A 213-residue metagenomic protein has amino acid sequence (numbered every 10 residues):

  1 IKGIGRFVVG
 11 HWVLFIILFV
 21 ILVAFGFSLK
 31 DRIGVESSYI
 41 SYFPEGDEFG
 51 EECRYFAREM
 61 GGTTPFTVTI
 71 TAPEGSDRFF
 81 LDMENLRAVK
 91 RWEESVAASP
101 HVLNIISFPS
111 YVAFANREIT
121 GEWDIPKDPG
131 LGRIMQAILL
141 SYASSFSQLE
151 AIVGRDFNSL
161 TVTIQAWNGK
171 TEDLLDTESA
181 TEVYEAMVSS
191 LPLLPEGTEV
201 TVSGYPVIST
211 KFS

Functional and structural regions predicted by a protein language model:
I1, F49-C53, Y205, S209 (+1 more regions): Alpha-helical membrane-protein architecture signal
I1-S38, E51: Signature of alpha-helical transmembrane segments and their immediate interfacial
G5-R6, D31-F80, L86, L131-V153 (+1 more regions): Solvent-exposed, non-transmembrane loop/terminal regulatory segments of multi-pass membrane proteins
F7-F15, E59-M60, D173-L174, S209: Loop-to-transmembrane-helix entry motif
F15-I16, P65, S99-S110, E196-G204: Short beta-strand elements
E74-I119: Soluble catalytic regions of membrane-associated enzymes that act on cell-envelope and secretory-pathway components
R87, L139-S213: Extracytoplasmic
H101-N168: Extracytoplasmic
